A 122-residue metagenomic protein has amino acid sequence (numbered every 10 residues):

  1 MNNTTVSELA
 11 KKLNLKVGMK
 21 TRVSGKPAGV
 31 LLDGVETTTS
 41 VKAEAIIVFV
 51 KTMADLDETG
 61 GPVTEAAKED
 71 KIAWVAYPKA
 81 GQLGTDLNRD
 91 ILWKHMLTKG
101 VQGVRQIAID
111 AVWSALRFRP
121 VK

Functional and structural regions predicted by a protein language model:
M1-L32: N-terminal, charge-rich interaction modules
M19, T39-S40, F49, K79: Catalytic cores of nucleic-acid ligases and guanylyltransferases
G25, V50, Y77: Short beta-strand/turn micro-motifs composed of small residues that flank or help shape donor/cofactor-binding pockets
G34-A43: Short acidic low-complexity segments
I46-D57: Short, glycine-rich nucleotide/cofactor-binding loops
D57-I91, H95: Mid-chain, well-packed structural core segment of small domains
G100-K122: Class I S-adenosyl-L-methionine
